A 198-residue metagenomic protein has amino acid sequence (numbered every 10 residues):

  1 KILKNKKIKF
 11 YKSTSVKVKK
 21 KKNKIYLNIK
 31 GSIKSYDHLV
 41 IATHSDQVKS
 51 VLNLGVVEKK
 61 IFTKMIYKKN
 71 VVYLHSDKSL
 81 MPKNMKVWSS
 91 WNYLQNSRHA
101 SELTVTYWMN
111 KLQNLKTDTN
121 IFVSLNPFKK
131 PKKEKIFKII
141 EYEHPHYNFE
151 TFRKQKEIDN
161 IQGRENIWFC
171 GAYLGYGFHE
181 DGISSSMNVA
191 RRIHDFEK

Functional and structural regions predicted by a protein language model:
K1, K17, S50-N53, K156 (+1 more regions): Charged/polar, solvent-exposed surface patches and flexible loops
K1-I2, S186: PAPS/PAP-binding and catalytic site of the sulfotransferase fold
L3, S35-D37, I193-E197: Short, hydrophobic alpha-helical segments
L3-N5, K22, R164: Short, well-ordered coil/turn elements that cap or connect secondary structure elements
L3-V16: A conserved beta-strand/loop element that lines the FAD pocket in flavoprotein oxidoreductases
F10-K12, I41, F169: A structural signal for the hydrophobic beta-strands that form the central parallel beta-sheet of Rossmann-like
T14-P145: Mid-domain catalytic core of redox enzymes that form a hydrophobic substrate pocket/lid adjacent to a catalytic redox
E102-K198: Conserved flavin/dinucleotide-binding core of flavoenzymes
